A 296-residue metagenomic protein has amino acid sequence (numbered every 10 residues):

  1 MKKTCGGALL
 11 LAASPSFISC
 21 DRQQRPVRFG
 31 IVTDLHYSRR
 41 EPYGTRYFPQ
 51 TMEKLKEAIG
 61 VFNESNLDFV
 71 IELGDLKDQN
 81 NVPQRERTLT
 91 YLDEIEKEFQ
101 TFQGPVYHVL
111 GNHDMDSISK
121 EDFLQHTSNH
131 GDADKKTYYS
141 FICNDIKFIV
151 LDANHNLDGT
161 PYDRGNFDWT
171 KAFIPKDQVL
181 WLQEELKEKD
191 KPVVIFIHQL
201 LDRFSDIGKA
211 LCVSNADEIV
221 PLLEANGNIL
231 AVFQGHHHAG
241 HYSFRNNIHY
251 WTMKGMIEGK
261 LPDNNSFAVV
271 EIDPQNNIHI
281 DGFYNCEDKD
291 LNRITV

Functional and structural regions predicted by a protein language model:
M1-S19: N-terminal export signals
C20-E86: N-terminal active-site segment of His-dependent metallophosphoesterases
V27, D68, Y138, I146 (+1 more regions): Alpha/beta-hydrolase fold active-site loops
I31-T33, V70-G74, V106-N112, V194-I197 (+2 more regions): Active-site neighborhood of phospho(di)ester-bond hydrolases with catalytic His/Asp-centered motifs
L35-S38, L76-Q79, N112-S117, N154-L157 (+4 more regions): Solvent-exposed loop/turn segments at secondary-structure junctions within structured extracellular/periplasmic domains
R40-G44, V82, T160-G165, S205-I207: Short acidic, glycine/proline-rich loop/turn micro-motifs
V82-E188, E218-I229, S243-G282, I294-T295: Extended active-site neighborhood of metal-dependent phosphoesterases/phosphodiesterases
K187-F204: Short acidic, glycine-rich surface-loop motifs adjacent to enzyme active sites
